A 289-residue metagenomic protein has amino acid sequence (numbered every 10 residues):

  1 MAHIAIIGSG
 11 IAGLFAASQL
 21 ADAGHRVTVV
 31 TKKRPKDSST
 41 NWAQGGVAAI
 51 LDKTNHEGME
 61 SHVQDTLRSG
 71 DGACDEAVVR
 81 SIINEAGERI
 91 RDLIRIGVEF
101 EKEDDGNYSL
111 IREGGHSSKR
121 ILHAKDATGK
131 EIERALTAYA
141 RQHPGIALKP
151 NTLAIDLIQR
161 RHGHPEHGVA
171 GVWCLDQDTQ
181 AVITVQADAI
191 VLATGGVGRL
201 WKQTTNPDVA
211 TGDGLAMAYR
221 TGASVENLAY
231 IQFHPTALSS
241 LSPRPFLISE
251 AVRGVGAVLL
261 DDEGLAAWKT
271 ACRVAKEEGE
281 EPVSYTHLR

Functional and structural regions predicted by a protein language model:
I4-T28: N-terminal Rossmann-like FAD-binding beta1-loop-alpha1 element of flavoenzymes
G10-I11, R34, A127, V197-G198: Residue-level detector of alpha-helix initiation sites
H25-W42: Glycine-rich FAD pyrophosphate-binding loop
I50-S81: Glycine-rich active-site loop/strand segments that organize a redox cofactor
S69-S109, E113: Rossmann-like flavin
I94-A181, A193, A237-S240: Conserved redox-cofactor binding core of oxidoreductases
Q186-T194: Short hydrophobic core segments
M217, A223-R289: An anion/pyrophosphate-binding glycine-rich loop and adjacent beta-alpha core in soluble alpha-beta enzymes
